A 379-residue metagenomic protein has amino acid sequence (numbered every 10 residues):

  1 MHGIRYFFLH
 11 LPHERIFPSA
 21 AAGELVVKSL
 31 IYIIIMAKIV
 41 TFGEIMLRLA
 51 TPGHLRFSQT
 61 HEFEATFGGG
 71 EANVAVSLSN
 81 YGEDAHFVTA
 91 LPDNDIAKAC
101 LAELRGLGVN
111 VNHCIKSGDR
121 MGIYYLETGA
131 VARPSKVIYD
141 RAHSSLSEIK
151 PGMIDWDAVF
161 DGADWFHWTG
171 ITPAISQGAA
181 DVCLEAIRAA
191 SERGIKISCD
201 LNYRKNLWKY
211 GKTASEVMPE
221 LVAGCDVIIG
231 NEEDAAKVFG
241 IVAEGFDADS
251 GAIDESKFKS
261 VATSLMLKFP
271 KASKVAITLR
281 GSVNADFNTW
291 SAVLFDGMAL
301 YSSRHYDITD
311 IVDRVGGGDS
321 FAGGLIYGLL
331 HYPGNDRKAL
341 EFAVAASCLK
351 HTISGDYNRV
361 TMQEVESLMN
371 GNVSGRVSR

Functional and structural regions predicted by a protein language model:
Y32-R56: Positively charged, low-complexity intrinsically disordered leader regions
R56-V74: Short catalytic helix/loop segments, enriched in acidic residues and glycine and frequently bearing histidine
T66, V74-D84, L126, G328-Y332: Alpha-helix C-terminal capping segments
D84-I171, V365-R379: Conserved N-terminal subdomain of the carbohydrate kinase-like
A85, V111, I197-S198, I229: Hydrophobic beta-strand scaffold residues
L207-M298: Conserved phosphate/ATP/ADP-binding segment of small-molecule kinases
Y301-N372: Conserved post-catalytic alpha-helical subdomain immediately downstream of the catalytic base and nucleotide-binding
